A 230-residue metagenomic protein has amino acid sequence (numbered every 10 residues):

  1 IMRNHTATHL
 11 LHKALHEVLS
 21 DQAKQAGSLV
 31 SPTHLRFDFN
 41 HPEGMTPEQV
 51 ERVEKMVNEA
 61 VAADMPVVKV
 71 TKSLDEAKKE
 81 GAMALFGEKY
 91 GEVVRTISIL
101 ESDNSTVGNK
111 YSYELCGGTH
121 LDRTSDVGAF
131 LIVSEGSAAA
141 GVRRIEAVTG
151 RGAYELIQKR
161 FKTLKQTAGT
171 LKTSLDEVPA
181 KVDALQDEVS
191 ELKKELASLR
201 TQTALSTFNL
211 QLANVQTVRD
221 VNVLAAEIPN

Functional and structural regions predicted by a protein language model:
I1, F39-N40, K110, G169 (+1 more regions): Short hinge/gating elements
I1-F39: Active/ligand-binding-proximal structured segments within catalytic/core domains that scaffold catalytic residues
M2-R3, A7, M45, S137 (+1 more regions): Secondary-structure capping and boundary motifs in well-ordered enzyme cores
R3-A7, G27, V50-E54, E114-G117 (+3 more regions): Composition- and surface-driven signal marking solvent-exposed, interaction-prone regions in large proteins
H5-T8, K13, E17, E51 (+3 more regions): Feature representing long, continuous alpha-helical segments
Q22-K24, P32, T124-N230: Terminal appendage regions of diverse proteins
L35, E92-V94, R143: Change "...and in nucleic-acid phosphodiester-cleaving endonucleases..." to "...and in nucleic-acid processing enzymes
F39-A138: Non-catalytic interaction/regulatory segments
